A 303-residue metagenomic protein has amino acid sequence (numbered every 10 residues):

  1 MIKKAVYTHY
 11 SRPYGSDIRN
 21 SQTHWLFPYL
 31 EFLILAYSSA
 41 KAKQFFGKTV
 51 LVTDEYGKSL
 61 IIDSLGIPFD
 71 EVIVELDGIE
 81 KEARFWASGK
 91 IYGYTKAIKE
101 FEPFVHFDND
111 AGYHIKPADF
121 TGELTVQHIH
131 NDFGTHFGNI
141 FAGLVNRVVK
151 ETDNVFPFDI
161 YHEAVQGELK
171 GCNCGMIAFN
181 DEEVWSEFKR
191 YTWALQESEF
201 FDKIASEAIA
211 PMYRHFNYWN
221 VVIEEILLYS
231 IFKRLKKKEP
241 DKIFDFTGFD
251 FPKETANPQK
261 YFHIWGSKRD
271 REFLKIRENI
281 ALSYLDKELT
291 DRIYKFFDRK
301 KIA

Functional and structural regions predicted by a protein language model:
M1-G78, W265-A303: N-terminal anchoring/stem segment of glycosyltransferases
A5-H9, V50-T53, F104-D108, T125 (+2 more regions): A structural signal for short, well-ordered beta-strand segments and their strand-loop junctions that often border
S11-G15, Y56-S59, D77-I79, A111-H114 (+3 more regions): Short, solvent-exposed loop/turn segments at secondary-structure junctions
I18-N20, L60-S64, K116-A118, L227-F232: A short acidic (Asp/Glu
Y29-S38, G78-H106, L227: A conserved donor-nucleotide-binding helix/loop in the catalytic core of Leloir-type glycosyltransferases
I91-T135: GT-A fold catalytic core of metal-dependent nucleotide-sugar glycosyltransferases, centered on the diacidic
T125-P157: Short beta-strand-to-loop element that shapes/binds the nucleotide-sugar donor at the catalytic cleft/hinge
F158-R271: Catalytic core and acceptor-binding pocket of nucleotide-sugar-dependent glycosyltransferases
